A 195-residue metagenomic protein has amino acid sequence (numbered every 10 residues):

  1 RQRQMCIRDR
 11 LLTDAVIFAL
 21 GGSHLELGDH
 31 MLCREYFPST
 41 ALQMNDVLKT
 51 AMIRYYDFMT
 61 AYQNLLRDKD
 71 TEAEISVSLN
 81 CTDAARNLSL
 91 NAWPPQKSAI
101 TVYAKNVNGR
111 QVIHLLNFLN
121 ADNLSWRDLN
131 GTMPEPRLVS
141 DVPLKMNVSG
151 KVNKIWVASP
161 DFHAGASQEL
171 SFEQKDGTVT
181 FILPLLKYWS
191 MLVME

Functional and structural regions predicted by a protein language model:
Q2-I7: Short, small-residue-biased leader/transition segments that mark boundaries at the very start of proteins
R8-L66: Substrate-binding cleft of secreted/luminal carbohydrate-active enzymes
A15, N87-G150, S190: Carbohydrate-binding surface patches
D29, F37, N123-R127, V193: Short conserved micro-motifs at the rims of enzyme active sites and ligand-binding pockets
H30-C33, N117-N120, L186-Y188: Short, solvent-exposed loop/turn segments at secondary-structure junctions
Q43-V112, F118-A121, G165: Glycan-recognition and catalytic regions of carbohydrate-active enzymes
K154-V179: Solvent-exposed beta-strand/loop surfaces of large extracellular or lumenal domains
K175-E195: C-terminal beta-strand-rich structural cap/linker in extracellular carbohydrate-active enzymes
